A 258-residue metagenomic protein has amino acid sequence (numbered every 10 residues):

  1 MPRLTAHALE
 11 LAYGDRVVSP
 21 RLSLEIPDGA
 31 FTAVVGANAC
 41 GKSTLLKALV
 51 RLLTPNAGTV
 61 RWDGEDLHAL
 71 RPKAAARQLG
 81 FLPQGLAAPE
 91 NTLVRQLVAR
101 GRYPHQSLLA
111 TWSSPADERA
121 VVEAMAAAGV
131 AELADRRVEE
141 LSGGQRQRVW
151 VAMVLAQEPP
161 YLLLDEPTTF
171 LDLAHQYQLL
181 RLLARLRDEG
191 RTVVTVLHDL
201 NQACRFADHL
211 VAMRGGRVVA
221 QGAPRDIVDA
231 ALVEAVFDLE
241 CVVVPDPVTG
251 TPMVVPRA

Functional and structural regions predicted by a protein language model:
V35-A37: The feature captures the beta-strand-to-loop junction immediately N-terminal to the Walker
V50: Helix-to-loop junction immediately C-terminal to a conserved catalytic motif
G58-D66, A75: Conserved ABC transporter NBD signature motif
A99, S114-L133: Conserved ABC ATPase "signature" region
T111, R137-L141: Conserved ABC ATPase signature
L162-E166: Catalytic Walker B motif of ABC-type/P-loop ATPase nucleotide-binding domains
